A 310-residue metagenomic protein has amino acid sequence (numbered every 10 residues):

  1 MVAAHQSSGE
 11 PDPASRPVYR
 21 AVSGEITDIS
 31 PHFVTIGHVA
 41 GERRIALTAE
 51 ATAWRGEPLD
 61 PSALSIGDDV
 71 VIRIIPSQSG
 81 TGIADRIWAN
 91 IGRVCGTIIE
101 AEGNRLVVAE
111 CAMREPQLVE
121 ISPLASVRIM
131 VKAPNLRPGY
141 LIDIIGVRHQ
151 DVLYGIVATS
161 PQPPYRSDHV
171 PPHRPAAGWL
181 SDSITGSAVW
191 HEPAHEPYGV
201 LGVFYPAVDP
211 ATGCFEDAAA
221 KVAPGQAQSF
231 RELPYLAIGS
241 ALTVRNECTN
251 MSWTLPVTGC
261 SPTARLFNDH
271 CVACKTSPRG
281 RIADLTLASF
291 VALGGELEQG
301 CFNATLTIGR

Functional and structural regions predicted by a protein language model:
V2-S7, P11-S15, R20-G24, P61-D69 (+4 more regions): Secreted/periplasmic proteins
E10, R44-S62, G82, P116-P134: A cross-kingdom feature marking solvent-exposed beta-strand/loop segments within repeated, beta-rich binding/scaffold
A21, A40-R44, R114-L118, N250-T254: Short, mixed charged/polar active-site loops that provide acid/base catalysis or chelate metal/phosphate cofactors
S23, T27, F33-R43, A49: Extended amphipathic alpha-helical coiled-coil/heptad-repeat regions
P31-I36, G103-A109: Short aromatic-glycine-enriched beta-strand elements
G37, A109-C111, R245-E247: A generic structural motif
S77-G80: Short, solvent-exposed loop/turn segments at conserved positions within beta-propeller repeat blades
W88-A89: Surface loop/turn motifs at the tips and blade-to-blade linkers of beta-strand repeat domains
